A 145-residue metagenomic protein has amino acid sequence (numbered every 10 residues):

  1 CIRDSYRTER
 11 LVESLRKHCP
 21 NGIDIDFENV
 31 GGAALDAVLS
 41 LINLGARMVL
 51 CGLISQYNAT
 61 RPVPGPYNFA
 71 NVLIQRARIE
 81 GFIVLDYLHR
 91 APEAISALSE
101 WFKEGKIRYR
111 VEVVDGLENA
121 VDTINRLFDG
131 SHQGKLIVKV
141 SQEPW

Functional and structural regions predicted by a protein language model:
R3-W145: Terminal helix/beta-alpha structural elements that buttress the NAD(P)+-binding lobe
